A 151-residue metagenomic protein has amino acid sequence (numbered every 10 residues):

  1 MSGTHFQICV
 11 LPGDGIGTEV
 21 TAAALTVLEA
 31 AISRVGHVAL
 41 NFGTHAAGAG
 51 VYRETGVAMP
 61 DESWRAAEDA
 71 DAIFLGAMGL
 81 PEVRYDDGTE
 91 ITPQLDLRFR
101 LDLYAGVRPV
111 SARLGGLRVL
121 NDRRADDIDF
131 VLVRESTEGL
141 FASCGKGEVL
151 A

Functional and structural regions predicted by a protein language model:
S2-G15, G36-N41, A46-A151: Anion-binding alpha/beta catalytic cores of soluble intermediary-metabolism enzymes, centered on
L11-I16, T21-T26: N-terminal basic/disordered segments at the start of proteins
A23-V27, P93-D96: Alpha-helical scaffold elements adjacent to nucleotide-binding pockets in ATP/GTP-utilizing enzyme cores
L25-G36: Short catalytic helix/loop segments, enriched in acidic residues and glycine and frequently bearing histidine
